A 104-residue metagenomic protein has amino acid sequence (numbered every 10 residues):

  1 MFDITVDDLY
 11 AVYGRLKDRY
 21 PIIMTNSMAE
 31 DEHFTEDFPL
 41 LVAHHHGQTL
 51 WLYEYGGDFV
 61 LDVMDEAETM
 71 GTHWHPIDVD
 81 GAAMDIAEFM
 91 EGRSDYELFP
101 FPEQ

Functional and structural regions predicted by a protein language model:
M1-H45, M70-W74, G81, Y96-Q104: Negatively charged, low-complexity tracts enriched in Asp/Glu with abundant Ser/Thr
G47-M84: Intrinsically disordered, low-complexity regulatory segments enriched in Ser/Thr/Pro and charged residues
F59, S94-Y96: Generic detector of bulky aromatic hydrophobic side chains
D85-G92: Short, compact, well-ordered microdomains
